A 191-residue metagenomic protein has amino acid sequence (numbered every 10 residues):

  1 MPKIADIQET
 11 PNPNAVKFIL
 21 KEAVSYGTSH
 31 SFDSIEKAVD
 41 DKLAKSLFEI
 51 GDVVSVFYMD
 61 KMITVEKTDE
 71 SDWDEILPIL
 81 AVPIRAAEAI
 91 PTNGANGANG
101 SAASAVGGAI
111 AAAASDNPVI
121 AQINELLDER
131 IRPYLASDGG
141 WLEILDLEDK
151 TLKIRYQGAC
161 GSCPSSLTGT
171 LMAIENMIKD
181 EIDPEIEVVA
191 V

Functional and structural regions predicted by a protein language model:
M1-V191: Domain-level signature for proteins that mediate thiol-based redox and metal-cofactor handling
